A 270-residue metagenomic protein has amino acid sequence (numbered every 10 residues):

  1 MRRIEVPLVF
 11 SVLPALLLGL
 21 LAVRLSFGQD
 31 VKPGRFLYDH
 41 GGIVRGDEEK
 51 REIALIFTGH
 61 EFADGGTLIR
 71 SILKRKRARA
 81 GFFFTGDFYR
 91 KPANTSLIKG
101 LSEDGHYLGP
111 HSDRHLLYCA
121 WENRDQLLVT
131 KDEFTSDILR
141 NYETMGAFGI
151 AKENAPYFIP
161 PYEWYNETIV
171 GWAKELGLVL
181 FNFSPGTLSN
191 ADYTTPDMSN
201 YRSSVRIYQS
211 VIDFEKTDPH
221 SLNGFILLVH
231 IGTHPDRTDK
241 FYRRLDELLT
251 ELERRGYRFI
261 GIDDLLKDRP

Functional and structural regions predicted by a protein language model:
M1-I56, E61-R70, K74-R77, T95 (+3 more regions): N-terminal pre-catalytic segment of deacetylase/amide-hydrolase enzymes
E52, K74-R202, H220-T233: Metal-dependent polysaccharide deacetylase catalytic core of the NodB/CE4 family, i.e., the active-site-bearing domain
F57, V129-E133, D236, K240: Short, surface-exposed alpha-helical recognition segments that flank or form part of ligand/macromolecule-binding
A63-D64, K91-P92, E167, P235-Y242: Loop/helix-junction capping segments adjacent to catalytic residues or to phosphate/diphosphate-binding pockets
D64, L117, L188, D236 (+1 more regions): Conserved protein kinase catalytic core
G66-R70, G81, N94-I98, T135-I138 (+4 more regions): Extracytoplasmic/secreted envelope proteins and their assembly/folding machinery, especially bacterial periplasmic
N200-K216: Catalytic-adjacent loop/helix segments of enzymes that bind and process anionic phosphate/sulfate esters
V211-D263: Catalytic grooves of carbohydrate-active enzymes
